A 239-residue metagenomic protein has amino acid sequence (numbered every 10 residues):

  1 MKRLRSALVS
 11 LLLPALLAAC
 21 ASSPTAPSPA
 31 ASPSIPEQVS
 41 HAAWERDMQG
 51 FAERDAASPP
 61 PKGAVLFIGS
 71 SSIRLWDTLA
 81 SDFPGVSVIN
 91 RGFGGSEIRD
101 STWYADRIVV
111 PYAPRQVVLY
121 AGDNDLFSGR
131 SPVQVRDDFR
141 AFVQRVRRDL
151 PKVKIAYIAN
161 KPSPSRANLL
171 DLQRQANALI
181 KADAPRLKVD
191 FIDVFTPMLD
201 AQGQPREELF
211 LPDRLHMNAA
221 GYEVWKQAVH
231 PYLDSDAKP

Functional and structural regions predicted by a protein language model:
M1-V65, D77, S81-D82, D236-P239: N-terminal secretory targeting modules
L16, P164-P239: Catalytic His-Asp segment of secreted/periplasmic serine-dependent ester chemistry enzymes
Q38-S40, V88-D100, F127, R214: Acidic/histidine-rich helix-loop elements that form or flank divalent-metal/phosphate-binding sites at the catalytic
L66-I68, I89: Conserved beta-strand elements of the Class I
I68-G69, I158: Short hydrophobic segments within beta-strands
I73-S87, D100-R136, N160-P164: Oxyanion-hole/transition-state-stabilizing segment in secreted/luminal serine hydrolases and related acyltransferases
V133-A141, L172-N177: Charged helix-capping and loop-helix junction motifs
L150-K154: A short helix->loop->beta-strand "cap" motif at the edges of active sites that frequently abuts
